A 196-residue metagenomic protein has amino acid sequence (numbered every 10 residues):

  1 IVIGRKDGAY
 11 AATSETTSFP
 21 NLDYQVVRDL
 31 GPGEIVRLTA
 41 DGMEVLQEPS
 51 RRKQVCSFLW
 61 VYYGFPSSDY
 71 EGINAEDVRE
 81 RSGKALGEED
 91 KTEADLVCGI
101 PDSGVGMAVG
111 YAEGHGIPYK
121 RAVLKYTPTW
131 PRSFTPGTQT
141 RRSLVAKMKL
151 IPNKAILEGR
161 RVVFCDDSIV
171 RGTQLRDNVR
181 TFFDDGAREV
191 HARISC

Functional and structural regions predicted by a protein language model:
I1-G104, A112-K147, P152-K154: N-terminal segments that mediate ammonia production and transfer in glutamine-dependent amidotransferase systems
V97, G104-Y111, H115, Y119 (+2 more regions): Extended, hydrophobic alpha-helical segments in both membrane/secreted and soluble proteins
L144-C196: PRPP/pyrophosphate-binding module of the type I phosphoribosyltransferase fold
